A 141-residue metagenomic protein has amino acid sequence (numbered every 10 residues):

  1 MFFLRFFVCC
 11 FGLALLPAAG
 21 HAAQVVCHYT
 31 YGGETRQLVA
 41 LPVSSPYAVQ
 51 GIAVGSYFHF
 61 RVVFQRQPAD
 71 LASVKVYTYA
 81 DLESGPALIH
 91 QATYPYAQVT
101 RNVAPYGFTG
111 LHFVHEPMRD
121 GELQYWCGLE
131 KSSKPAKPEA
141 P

Functional and structural regions predicted by a protein language model:
M1, H21-Q24: Absolute protein N-terminus
M1-V8: Bacterial N-terminal signal peptides that target proteins for export
L16-A19: N-terminal signal peptide c-region/cleavage motif recognized by signal peptidases
A23-P141: Cysteine-centric segments in proteins
